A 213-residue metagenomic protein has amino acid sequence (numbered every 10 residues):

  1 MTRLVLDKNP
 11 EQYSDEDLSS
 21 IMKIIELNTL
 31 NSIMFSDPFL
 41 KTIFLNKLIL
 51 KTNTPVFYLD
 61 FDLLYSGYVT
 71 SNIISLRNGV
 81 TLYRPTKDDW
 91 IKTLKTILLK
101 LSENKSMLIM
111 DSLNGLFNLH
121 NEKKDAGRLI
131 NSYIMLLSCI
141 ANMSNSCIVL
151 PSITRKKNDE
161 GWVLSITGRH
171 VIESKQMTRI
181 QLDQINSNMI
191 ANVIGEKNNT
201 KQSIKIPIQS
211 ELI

Functional and structural regions predicted by a protein language model:
M1-T29, N199, I213: A short, basic N-terminal segment
E11-D15, P38, K87-W90, I130: A conditional alpha-helix N-cap/helix-loop micro-motif detector
E26-I97: Conserved P-loop
L63-Y65, T86-D89, N114-L116, T154-N158 (+2 more regions): Conserved nucleotide-binding/hydrolysis micro-motifs of P-loop NTPases
T93-K100, I194-K197: Short, surface-exposed amphipathic charged segments that create phosphate/polyanion-binding patches used for binding
L99-S174: P-loop NTPase motor core
M143-I213: Phosphate-binding/switch region of NTP-binding enzymes
